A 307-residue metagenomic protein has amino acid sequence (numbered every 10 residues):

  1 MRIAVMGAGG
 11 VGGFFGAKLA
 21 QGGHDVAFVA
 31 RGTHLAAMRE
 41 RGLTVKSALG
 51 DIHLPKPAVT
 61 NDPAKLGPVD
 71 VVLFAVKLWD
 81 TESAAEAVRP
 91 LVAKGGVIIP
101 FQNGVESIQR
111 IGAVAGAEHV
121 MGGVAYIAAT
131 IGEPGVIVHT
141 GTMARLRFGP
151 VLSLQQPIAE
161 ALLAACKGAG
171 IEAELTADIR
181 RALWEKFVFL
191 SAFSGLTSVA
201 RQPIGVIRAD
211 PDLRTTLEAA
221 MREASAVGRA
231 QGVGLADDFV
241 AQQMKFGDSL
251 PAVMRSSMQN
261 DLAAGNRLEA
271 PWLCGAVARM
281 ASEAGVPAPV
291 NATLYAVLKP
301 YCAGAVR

Functional and structural regions predicted by a protein language model:
M1-L54: NAD(P)+-binding Rossmann beta1-loop-alpha1 motif at the extreme N-terminus of oxidoreductases
A17, Q21, E86-P90, A113 (+3 more regions): Short, well-ordered alpha-helices that flank and scaffold nucleotide-derived cofactor binding pockets
H24, L43, G96, I171 (+1 more regions): Short phosphate-binding/catalytic loops that engage adenosine nucleotides
F28, A58-T60, F148: Generic preference for hydrophobic
A37, P90-L91, A113-H119, G123 (+1 more regions): Internal alpha-helical scaffold of NAD(P)-dependent oxidoreductase catalytic cores
I52-V136: Rossmann-like NAD(P)(H) cofactor-binding subdomain of soluble oxidoreductases
E218-R307: NAD(P)-dependent Rossmann-like dehydrogenase/reductase catalytic/cofactor-binding core
